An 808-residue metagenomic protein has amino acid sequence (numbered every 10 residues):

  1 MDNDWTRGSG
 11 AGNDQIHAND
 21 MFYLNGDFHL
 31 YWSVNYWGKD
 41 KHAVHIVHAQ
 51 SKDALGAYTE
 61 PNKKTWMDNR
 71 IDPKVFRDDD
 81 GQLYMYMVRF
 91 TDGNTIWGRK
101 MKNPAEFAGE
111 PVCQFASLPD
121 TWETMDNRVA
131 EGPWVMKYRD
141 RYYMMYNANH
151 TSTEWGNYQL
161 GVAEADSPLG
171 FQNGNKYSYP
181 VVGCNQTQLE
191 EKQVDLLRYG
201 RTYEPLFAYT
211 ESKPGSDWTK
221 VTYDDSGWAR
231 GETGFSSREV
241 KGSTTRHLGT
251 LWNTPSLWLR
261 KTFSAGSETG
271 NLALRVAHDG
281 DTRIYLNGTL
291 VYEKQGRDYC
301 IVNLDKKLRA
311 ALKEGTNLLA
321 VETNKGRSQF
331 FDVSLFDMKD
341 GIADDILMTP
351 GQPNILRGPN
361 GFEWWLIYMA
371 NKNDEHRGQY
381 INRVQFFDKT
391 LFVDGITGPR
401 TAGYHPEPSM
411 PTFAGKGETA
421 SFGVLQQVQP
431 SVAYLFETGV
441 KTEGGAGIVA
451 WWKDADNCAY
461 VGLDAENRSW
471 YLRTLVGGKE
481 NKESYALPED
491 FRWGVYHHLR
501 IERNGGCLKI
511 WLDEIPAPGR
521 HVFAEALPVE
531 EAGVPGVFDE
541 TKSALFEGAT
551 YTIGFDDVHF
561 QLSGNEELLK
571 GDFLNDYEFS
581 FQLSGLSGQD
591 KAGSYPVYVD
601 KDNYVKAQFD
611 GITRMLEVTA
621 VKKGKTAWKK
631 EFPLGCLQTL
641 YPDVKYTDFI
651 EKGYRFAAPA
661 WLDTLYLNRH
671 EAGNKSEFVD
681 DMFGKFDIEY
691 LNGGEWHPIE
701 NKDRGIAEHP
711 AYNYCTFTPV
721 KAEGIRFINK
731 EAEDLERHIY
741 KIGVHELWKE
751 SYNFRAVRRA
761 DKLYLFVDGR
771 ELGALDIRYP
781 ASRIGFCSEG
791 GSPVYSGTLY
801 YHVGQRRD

Functional and structural regions predicted by a protein language model:
M1-D20, G38, G56-R77, P104-W134 (+7 more regions): Surface loop/turn signatures of beta-propeller and other carbohydrate-active proteins
P73, F436-T438, G494-N504, L508-L512 (+4 more regions): Short tryptophan-centered beta-strand motifs in secreted/extracellular beta-sheet-rich domains of glycan-recognition
K192-G249, R260-S264, L308-D340, G588-K591: Accessory carbohydrate-binding/adhesion or oligomerization-edge regions at the termini of glycan-active proteins
W228, F263-G288, L319, T323 (+1 more regions): Aromatic-lined ligand-binding clefts that engage carbohydrates, nucleic acids, or primary amines
V291-Y299, D513-V534, V767-G785: Short, solvent-exposed beta-strand-to-loop segments that form ligand-recognition rims of beta-rich domains
S421-Y471, V476, S563-T626: Secretory/extracellular carbohydrate-interaction modules and structurally similar beta-sandwich "look-alikes"
V476-H498, K622-C636, W748-N753: Short, aromatic/His-centered strand-loop micro-motif at the edge of beta-sheets
L634-E700, I706-W748: Aromatic, loop-rich ligand-recognition surfaces of beta-strand-rich domains
